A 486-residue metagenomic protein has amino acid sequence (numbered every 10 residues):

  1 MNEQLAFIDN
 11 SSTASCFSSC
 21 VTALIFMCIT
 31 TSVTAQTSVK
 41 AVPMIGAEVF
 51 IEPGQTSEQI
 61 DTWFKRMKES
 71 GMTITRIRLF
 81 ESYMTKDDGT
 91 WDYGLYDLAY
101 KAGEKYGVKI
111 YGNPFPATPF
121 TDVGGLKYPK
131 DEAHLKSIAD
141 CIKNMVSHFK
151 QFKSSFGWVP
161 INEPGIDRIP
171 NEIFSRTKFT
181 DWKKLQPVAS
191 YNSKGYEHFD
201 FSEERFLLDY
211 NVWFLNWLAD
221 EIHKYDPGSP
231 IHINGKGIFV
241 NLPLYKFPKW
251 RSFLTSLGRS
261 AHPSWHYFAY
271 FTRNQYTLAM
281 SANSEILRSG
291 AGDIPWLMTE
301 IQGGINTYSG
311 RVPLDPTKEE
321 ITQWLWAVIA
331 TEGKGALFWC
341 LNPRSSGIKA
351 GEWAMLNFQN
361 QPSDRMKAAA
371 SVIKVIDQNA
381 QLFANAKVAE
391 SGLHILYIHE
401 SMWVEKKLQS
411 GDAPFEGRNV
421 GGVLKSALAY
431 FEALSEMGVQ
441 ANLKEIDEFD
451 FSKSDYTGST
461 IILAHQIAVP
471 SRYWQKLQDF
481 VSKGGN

Functional and structural regions predicted by a protein language model:
T37-W63: Boundary/entry segment of secreted carbohydrate-active catalytic domains
P43-V49, T75-I77, I110-N113, F156-P160 (+4 more regions): Hydrophobic faces of well-ordered beta-strands that scaffold small-molecule active sites in alpha/beta enzyme cores
I45-Q55, F80-Y93, V123-A139, P164 (+7 more regions): The substrate-binding groove and active-site-proximal loops of carbohydrate-active enzymes, especially glycoside
G54-M67, I138-M145, N241-W250, T317-L325 (+1 more regions): Short, acidic/polar
D61-S137, D209-Y225, A468: Aromatic-lined substrate-binding rim segments of carbohydrate-active enzymes
P129, N144, H148-I286: Polysaccharide-binding and catalytic clefts of secreted carbohydrate-active enzymes
R273, M280-A282, I286-N486: Carbohydrate-binding surfaces of carbohydrate-active enzymes
